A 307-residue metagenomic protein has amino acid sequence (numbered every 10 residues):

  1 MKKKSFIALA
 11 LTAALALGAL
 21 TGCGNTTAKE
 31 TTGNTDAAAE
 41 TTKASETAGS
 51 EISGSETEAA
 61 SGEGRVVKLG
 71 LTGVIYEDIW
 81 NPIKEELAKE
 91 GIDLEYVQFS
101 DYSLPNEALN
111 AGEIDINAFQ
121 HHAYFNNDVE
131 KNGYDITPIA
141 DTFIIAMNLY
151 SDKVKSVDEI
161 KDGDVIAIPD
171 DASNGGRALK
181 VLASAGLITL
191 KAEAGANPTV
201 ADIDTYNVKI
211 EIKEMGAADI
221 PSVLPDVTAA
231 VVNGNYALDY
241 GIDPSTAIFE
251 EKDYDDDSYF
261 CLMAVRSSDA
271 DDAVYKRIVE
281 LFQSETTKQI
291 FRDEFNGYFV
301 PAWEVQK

Functional and structural regions predicted by a protein language model:
S5-F6, A19-I52: Bacterial lipoprotein signal-peptidase II cleavage site
S61-V74, I92-Q98, V165-I166: Short, well-ordered beta-strand elements
G73-V74, Q98-Y102, G112-N126, F143 (+3 more regions): Beta->alpha turn/N-cap motifs
V97-E107, G195-S222: Short helix-initiation/N-cap motifs at beta->coil->alpha
N127-I139, D152-V154, D226, V231 (+1 more regions): Ligand-binding "clamshell"
I139-I188, K288: A conserved helix-loop-strand patch within extracytoplasmic ligand-binding domains of the periplasmic binding
A146-V157, Y259-D272: A bilobed periplasmic-binding-protein/Venus flytrap-type ligand-binding module shared by bacterial periplasmic
N174-A183, F282-W303: Periplasmic-binding protein-like
